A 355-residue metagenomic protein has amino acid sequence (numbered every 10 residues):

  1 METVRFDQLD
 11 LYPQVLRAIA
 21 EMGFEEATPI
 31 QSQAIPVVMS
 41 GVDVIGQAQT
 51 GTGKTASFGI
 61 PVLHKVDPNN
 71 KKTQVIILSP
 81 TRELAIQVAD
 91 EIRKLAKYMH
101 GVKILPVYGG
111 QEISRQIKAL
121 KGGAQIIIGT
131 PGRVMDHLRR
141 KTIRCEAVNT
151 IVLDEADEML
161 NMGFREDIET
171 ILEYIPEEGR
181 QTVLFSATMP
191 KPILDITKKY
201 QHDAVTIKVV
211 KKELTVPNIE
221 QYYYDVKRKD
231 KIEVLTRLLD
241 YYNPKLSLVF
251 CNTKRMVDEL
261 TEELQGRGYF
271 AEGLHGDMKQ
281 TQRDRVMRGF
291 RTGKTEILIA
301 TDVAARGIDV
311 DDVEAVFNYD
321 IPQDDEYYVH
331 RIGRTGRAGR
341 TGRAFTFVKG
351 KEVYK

Functional and structural regions predicted by a protein language model:
E2-K355: Conserved helicase RecA-like core
